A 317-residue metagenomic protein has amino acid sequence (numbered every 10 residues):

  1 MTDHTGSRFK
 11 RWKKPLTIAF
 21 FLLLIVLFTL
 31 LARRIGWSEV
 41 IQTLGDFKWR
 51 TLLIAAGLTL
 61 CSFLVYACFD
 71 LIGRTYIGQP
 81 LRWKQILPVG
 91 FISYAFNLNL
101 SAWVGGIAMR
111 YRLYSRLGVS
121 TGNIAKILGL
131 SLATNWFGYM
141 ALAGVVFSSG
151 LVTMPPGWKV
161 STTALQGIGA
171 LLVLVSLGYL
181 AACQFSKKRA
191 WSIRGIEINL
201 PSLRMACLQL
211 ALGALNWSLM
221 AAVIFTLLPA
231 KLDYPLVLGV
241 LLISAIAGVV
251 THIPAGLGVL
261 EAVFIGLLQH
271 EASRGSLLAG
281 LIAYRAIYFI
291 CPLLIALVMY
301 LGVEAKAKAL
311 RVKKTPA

Functional and structural regions predicted by a protein language model:
M1-F91, Y139, S148-V249, R274 (+2 more regions): Predominantly cytoplasmic-facing regulatory/coupling regions of multi-pass membrane proteins
R34, L81, N99-L100, V104 (+3 more regions): Residues at alpha-helix boundaries and short interhelical turns
K84-P88, A102, I107, R116-A133 (+1 more regions): Membrane-interface alpha-helices at helix entry/exit sites of multi-pass transporters
S93-S101, L242-A262: Transmembrane alpha-helix interface/packing and boundary motifs in multi-pass membrane proteins, characterized by
Y94-V104, L132-G144, S148: Mid-bilayer segments of alpha-helical transmembrane spans in multi-pass integral membrane proteins that mediate
A95, L130-A133, I246, A286: Transmembrane alpha-helical cores of Major Facilitator Superfamily
V104-R116, V145, P254-Q269, I282: Re-entrant/interfacial helical elements at transmembrane boundaries that shape and gate the permeation pathway
L113-N123, G239-V240, S244, A262-L277: Interfacial segments of multi-pass membrane proteins
